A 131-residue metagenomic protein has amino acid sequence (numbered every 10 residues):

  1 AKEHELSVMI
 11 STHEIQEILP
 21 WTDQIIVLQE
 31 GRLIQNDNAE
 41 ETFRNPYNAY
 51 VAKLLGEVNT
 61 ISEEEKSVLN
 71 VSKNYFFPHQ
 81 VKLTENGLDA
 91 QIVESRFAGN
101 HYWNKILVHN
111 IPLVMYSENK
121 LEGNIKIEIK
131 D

Functional and structural regions predicted by a protein language model:
A1-H4: Helical segment within the ABC ATPase nucleotide-binding domain
L6-S11: Conserved H-loop
I18-P20: A short, surface-exposed alpha-helical micro-motif characterized by mixed small hydrophobic and charged/polar residues
L28: Catalytic metal- and UDP-sugar-binding loop of GT-A-like glycosyltransferases, i.e., residues flanking the conserved
N36-D37, N45: ABC ATPase "signature
F43-K66, K73-Y75: C-terminal boundary and immediately downstream tail of ABC-type ATPase nucleotide-binding domains
V68-D131: Non-catalytic connector elements of ABC transporters
